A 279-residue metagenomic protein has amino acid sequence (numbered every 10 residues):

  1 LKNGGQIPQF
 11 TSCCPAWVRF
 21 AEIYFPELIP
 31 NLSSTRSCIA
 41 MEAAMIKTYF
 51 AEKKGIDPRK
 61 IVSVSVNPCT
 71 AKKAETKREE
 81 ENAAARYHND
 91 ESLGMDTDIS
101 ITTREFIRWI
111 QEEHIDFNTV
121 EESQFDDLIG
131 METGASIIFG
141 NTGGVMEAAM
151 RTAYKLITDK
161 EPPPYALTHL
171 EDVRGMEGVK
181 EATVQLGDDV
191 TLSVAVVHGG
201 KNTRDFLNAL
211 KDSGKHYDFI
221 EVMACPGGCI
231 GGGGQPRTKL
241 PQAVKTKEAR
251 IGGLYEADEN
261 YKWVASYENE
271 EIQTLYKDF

Functional and structural regions predicted by a protein language model:
L1-F279: Iron-sulfur-associated redox domains of electron-transfer enzymes in respiratory and anaerobic energy metabolism
